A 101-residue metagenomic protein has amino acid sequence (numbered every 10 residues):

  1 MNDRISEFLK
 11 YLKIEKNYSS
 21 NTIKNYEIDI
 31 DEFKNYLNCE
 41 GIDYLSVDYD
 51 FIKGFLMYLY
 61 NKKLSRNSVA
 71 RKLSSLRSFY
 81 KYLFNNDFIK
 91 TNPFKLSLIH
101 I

Functional and structural regions predicted by a protein language model:
I5-N21, E27-L98: N-terminal core-binding DNA-recognition domain of tyrosine recombinases/integrases
